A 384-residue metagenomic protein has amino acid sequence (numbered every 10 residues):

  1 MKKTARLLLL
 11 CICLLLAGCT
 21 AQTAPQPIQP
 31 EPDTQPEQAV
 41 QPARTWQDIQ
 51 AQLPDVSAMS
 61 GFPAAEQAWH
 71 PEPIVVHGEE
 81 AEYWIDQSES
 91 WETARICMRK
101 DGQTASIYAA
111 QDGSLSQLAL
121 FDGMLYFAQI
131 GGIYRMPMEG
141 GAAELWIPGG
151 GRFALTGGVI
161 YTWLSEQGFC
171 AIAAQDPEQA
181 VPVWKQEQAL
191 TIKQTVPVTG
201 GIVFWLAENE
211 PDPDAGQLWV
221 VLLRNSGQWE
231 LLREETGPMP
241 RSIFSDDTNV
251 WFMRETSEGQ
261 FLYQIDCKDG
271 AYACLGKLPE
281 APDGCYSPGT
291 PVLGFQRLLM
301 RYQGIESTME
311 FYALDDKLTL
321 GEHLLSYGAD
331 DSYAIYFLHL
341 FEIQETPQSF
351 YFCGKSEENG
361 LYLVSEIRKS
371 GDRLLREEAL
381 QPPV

Functional and structural regions predicted by a protein language model:
L15-G18: C-terminal motif of bacterial Sec signal peptides marking the signal peptidase cleavage site
T20-Q22: Bacterial signal peptide processing site
S57-A65, Q103-A109, G141-I147, Q179-Q186 (+4 more regions): A short beta-strand motif characteristic of beta-propeller blades
S57-A94, A110-Q117: Beta-strand-rich domains and repeat architectures in extracellular enzymes and scaffolds, especially beta-propellers
A68-H77, G113-F121, P148-G157, Q188-T199 (+4 more regions): Repeated scaffold domains used in trafficking and secretory/extracellular systems, primarily beta-propellers
W84, F127, Y161-W163, F204-L206 (+3 more regions): Residue position within the beta-strands of beta-propeller blades
S90-C97, G132-Y134, E166-I172, E210-V221 (+3 more regions): Structural motif
R99-Q103, P137-G141, A173-E178, L223-G227 (+3 more regions): Short loop/turn segments that connect beta-strands within beta-propeller blades
